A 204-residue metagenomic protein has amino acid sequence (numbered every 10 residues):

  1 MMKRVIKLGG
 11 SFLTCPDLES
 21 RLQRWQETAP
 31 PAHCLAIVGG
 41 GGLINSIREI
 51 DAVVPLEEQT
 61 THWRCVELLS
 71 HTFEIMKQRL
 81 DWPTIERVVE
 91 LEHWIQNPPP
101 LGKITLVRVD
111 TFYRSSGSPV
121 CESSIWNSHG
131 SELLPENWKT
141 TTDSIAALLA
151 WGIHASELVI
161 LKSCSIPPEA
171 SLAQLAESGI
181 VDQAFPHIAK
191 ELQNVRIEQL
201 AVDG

Functional and structural regions predicted by a protein language model:
M1-A36: N-terminal glycine-/serine-/threonine-rich phosphate-binding loop
F12-T14, G42-N45, Y113-R114, I166-P168 (+1 more regions): Short, active-site-adjacent cap segments at secondary-structure transitions
A32-R48: Glycine/small-residue-rich interface belts in oligomeric ring/scaffold proteins and their assembly partners
L35-G39, I160, E198-L200: Short internal beta-strands
R48-I145, L149-G152, A176: Ligand-binding beta-strand-loop-alpha-helix segment within the catalytic cores of soluble metabolic enzymes
N137-W138, T142-A147, L172-G204: Polyanion-binding loop/helix "lid" in catalytic or ligand-binding cores
I153-A170: Glycine-rich phosphate/pyrophosphate-binding loops and their adjacent beta-strand/loop elements at enzyme active sites
